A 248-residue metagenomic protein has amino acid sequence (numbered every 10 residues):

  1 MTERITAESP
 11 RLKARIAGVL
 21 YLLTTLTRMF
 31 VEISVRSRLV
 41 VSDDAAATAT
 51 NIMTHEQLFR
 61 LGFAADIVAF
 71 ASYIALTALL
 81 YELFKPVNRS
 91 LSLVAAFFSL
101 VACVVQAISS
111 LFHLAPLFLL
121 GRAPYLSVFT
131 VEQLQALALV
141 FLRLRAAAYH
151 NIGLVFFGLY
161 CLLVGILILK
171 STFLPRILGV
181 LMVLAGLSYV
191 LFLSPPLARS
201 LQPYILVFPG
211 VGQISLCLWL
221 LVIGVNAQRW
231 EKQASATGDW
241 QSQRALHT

Functional and structural regions predicted by a protein language model:
M1-T248: Hydrophobic, aromatic-enriched alpha-helical segments typical of multi-pass transmembrane helices
